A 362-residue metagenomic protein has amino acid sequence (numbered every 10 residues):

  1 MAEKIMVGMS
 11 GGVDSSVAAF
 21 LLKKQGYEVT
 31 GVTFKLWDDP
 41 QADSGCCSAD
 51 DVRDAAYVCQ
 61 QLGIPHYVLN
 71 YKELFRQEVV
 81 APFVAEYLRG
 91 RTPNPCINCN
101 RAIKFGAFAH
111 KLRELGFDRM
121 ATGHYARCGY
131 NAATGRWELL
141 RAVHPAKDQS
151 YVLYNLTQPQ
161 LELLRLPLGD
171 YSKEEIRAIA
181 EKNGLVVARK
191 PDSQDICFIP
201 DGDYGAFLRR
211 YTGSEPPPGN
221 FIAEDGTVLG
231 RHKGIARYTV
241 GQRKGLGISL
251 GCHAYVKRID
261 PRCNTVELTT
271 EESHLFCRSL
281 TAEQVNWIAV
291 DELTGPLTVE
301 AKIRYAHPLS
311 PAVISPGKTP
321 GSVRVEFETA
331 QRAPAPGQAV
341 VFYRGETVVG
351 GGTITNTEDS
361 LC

Functional and structural regions predicted by a protein language model:
M1-Y154, R165, E174-E175: ATP-dependent adenylation/nucleotidyltransferase module used to activate substrates
D38-D39, A121-C128, A132-C362: AMP-forming adenylation/ATP pyrophosphatase catalytic core
